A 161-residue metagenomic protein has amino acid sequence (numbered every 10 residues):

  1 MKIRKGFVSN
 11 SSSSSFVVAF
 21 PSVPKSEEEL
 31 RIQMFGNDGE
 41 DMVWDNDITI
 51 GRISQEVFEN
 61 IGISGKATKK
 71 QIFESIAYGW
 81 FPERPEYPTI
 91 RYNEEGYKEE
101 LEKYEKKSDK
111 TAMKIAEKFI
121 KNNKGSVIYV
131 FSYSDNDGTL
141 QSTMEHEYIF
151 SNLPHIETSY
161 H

Functional and structural regions predicted by a protein language model:
M1-K25: Short, extreme N-terminal segment that most often corresponds to the first beta-strand
K2-R4, K25, R31, R52 (+2 more regions): Arginine residue identity/basic-tract feature
F16, E29-L30, Q141-S142: A short acidic (Asp/Glu
E27-I53: Charged, amphipathic alpha-helical linkers/stalks
V43-S159: Low-complexity intrinsically disordered segments
